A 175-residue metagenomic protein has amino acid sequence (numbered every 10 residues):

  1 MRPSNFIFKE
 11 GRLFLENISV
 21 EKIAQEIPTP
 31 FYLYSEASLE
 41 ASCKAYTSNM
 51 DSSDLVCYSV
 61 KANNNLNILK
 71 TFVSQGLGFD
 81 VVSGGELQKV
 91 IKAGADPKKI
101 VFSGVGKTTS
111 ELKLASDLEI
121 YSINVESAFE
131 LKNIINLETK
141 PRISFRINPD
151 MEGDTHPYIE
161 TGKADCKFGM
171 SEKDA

Functional and structural regions predicted by a protein language model:
M1-I123, A128-P141: A charged N-terminal "starter" segment
L118, S127-A175: Conserved anion-binding
